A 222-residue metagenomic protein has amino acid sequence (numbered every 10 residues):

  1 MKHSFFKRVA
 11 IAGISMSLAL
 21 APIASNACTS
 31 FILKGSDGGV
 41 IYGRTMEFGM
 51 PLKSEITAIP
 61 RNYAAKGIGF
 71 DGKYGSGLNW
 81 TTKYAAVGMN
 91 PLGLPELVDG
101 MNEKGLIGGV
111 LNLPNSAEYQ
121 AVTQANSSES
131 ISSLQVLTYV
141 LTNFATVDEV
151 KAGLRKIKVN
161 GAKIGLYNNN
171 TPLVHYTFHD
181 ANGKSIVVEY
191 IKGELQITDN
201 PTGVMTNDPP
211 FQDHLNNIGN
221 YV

Functional and structural regions predicted by a protein language model:
K2-G13: Bacterial N-terminal signal peptides that target proteins for export
A12-A21: Bacterial N-terminal signal peptides
A21-A27: Sec/Tat signal peptide C-region and signal peptidase I cleavage site
A27-A125, G161: A contiguous strand-loop segment
G72-A86, F144-D148, A152, H214-V222: A short, charged
N126-N160: Alpha/propeptide regions of enzymes that mature by internal proteolysis
K151, A162-N170: Surface-exposed patches in mature extracellular/periplasmic domains of secreted proteins
Y167-V222: Extended amphipathic alpha-helical segments with heptad-repeat/coiled-coil character used for oligomerization, fusion
